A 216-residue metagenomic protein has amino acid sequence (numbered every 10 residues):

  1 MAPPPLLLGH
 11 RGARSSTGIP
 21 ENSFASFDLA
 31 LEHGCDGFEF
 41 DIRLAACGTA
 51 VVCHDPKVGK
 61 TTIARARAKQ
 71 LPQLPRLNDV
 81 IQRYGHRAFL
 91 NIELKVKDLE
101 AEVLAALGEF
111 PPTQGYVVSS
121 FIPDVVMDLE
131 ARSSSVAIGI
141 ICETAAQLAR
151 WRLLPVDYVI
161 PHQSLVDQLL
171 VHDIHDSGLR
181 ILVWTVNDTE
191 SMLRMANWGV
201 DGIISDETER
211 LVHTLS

Functional and structural regions predicted by a protein language model:
M1-S216: Phosphate-group recognition and catalysis centered on beta-loop-alpha active-site segments
